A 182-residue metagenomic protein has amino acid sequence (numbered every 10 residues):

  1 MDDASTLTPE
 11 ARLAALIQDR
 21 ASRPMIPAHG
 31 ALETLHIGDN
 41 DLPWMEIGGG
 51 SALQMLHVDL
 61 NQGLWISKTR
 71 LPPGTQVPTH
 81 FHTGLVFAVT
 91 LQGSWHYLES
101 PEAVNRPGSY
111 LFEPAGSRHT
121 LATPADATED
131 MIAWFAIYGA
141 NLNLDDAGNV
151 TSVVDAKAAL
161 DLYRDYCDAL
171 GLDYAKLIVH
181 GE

Functional and structural regions predicted by a protein language model:
M1-G63, V153-E182: A short, N-terminal "cap"/entry segment at the start of jelly-roll beta-barrel domains of the cupin/DSBH fold
G38, I47-H57, Q62-F81, P114-R118: Conserved short histidine dyad/triad with adjacent acidic residue
L60, F87, H96-H119: Short acidic-glycine-tyrosine-enriched beta hairpin
L64, V86, D130: Conserved catalytic motifs of the protein kinase core domain
K68-R70, S94, A136: Residue-level recognition of well-ordered beta-strand positions that form the cores of beta-sheet-rich folds across
P72-P73, H82-S100: Glycine- and acidic-residue-biased ligand/ion/polar-headgroup-sensing regions
E102-R106, A115-D146: Ligand-binding loop in jelly-roll beta-barrel domains
